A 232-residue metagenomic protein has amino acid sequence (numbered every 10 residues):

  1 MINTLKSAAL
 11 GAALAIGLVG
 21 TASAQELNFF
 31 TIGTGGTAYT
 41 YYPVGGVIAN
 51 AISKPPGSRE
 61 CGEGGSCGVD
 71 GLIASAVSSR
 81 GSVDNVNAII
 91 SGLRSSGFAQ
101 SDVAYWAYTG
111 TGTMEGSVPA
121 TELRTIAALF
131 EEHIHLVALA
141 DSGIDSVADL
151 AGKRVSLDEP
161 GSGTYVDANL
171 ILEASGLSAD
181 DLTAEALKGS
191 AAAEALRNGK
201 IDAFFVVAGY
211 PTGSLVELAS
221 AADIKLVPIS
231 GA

Functional and structural regions predicted by a protein language model:
M1-A12: Bacterial N-terminal signal peptides that target proteins for export
L18-A24: Sec/Tat signal peptide C-region and signal peptidase I cleavage site
F29-G64, A128, E132-N198: Bilobed "Venus flytrap"/periplasmic-binding protein-like clamshell domains and structurally analogous long
T31, S75, S95-Q100, T125-A127 (+5 more regions): Structural recognition of the beta-strand scaffold that forms the well-ordered cores of secreted hydrolase catalytic
T37, R94, S101-A104, E131 (+4 more regions): Solvent-exposed coil/turn segments that connect beta secondary-structure elements in extracytoplasmic/periplasmic
G62-S117, S190-A195, Y210-A219: Pocket-flanking alpha-helical
S101, G112, S142, S178-A232: Pocket-lining segment of extracytoplasmic ligand-binding domains
G116-E132: A structural signal for short loop-to-beta-strand junctions that line the ligand-binding cleft of periplasmic/secreted
